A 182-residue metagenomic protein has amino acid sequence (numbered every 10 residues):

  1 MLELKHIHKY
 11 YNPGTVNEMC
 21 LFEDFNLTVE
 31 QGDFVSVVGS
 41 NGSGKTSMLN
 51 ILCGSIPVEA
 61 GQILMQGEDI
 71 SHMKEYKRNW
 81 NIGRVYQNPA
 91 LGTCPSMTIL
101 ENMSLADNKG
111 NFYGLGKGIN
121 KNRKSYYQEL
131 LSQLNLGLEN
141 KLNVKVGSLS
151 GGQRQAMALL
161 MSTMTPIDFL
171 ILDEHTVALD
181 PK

Functional and structural regions predicted by a protein language model:
M1-L4, Y10-D24, K74: A short, flexible loop at the N-terminus of ABC-type nucleotide-binding domains that lies
V38-S40: The feature captures the beta-strand-to-loop junction immediately N-terminal to the Walker
C53: Helix-to-loop junction immediately C-terminal to a conserved catalytic motif
G61-D69: Conserved ABC transporter NBD signature motif
D69-G83, Y113-G116, N120: ABC ATPase NBD coupling module
N88, S96-F112: Q-loop/switch helix immediately C-terminal to the Walker
S162-D168: A short, proline-enriched helix->beta-strand linker immediately N-terminal to the Walker B motif in ABC-type P-loop
E174-H175: Walker B catalytic motif
